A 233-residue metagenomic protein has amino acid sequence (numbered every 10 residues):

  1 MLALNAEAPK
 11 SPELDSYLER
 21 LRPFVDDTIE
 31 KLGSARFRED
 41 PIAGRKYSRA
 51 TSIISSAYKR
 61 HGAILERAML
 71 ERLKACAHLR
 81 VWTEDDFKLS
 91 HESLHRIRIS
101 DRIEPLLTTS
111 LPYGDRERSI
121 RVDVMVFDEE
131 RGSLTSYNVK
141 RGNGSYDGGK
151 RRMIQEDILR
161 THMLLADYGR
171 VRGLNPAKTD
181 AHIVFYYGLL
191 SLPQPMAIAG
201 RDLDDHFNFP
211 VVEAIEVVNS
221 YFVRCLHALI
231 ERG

Functional and structural regions predicted by a protein language model:
M1-R96: Interdomain/boundary linker segments immediately adjacent to catalytic/signaling cores
P9-P12, S16-R20, E71-A77, R116-D128 (+1 more regions): Hydrophobic transmembrane alpha-helix bundles
D26, E30-S34, T108, M163 (+5 more regions): Generic surface-pattern signal
I54-S56, T108-Y113, R141-R152: Surface-exposed cleft-lining segments at the edges of enzyme active sites
T83, K88-H95, S100, S145-D147 (+3 more regions): Alpha-helix initiation/capping motif
D85-E130: Active-site metal-binding core of divalent-cation-utilizing nuclease and nuclease-like domains
R118-S119, E130-T135, V139-I198: Catalytic cores of nucleic-acid endonucleases
R170-G233: Domain-level recognition of nuclease-like catalytic cores that cleave nucleotide substrates
